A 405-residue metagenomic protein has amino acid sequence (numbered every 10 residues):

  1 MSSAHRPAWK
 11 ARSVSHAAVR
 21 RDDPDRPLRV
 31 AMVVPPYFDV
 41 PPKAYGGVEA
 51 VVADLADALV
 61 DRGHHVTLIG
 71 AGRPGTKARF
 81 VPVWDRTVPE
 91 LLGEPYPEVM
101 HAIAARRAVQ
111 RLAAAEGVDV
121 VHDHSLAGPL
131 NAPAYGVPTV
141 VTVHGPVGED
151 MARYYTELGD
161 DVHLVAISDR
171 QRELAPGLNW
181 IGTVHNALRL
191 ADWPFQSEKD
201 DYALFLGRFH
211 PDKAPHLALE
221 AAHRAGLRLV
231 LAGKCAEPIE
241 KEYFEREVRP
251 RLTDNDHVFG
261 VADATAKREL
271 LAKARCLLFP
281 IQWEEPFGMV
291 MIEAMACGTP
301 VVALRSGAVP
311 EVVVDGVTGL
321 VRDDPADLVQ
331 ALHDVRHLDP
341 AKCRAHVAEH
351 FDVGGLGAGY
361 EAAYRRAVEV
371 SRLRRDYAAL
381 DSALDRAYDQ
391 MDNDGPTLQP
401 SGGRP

Functional and structural regions predicted by a protein language model:
M1-P405: Catalytic cores of nucleotide-sugar-dependent glycosyltransferases that transfer UDP/GDP/TDP-activated
